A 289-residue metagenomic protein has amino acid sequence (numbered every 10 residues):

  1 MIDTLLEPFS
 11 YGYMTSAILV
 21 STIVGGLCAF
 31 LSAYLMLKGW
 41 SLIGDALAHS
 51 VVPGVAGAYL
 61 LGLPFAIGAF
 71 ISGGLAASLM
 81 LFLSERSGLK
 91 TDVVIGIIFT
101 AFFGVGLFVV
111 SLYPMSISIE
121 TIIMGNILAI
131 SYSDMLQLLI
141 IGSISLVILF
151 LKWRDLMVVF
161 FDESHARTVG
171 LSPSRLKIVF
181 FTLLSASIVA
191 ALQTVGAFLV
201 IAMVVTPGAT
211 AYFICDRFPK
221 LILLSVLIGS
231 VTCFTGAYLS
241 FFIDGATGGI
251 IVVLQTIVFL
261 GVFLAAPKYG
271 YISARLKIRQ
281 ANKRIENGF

Functional and structural regions predicted by a protein language model:
I2-S16, S87, T91-R154: Transmembrane helix-bundle core of multi-pass membrane transporters and related energy-transducing complexes
Y13-G25, L63-L75, L139-S143, V189-M203: Structural signature of hydrophobic alpha-helical transmembrane segments
A17, A66-G73, D92, G96 (+3 more regions): Loop-to-transmembrane alpha-helix initiation sites
A33-M115, A211-L223, F242-I243: Short loop segments and helix-boundary regions at transmembrane helix junctions of multi-pass inner-membrane proteins
S50-L60, I97-V109, A129-I130, P173-K177 (+2 more regions): Small-residue-rich segments of transmembrane alpha-helices in multi-pass membrane proteins, especially helix faces
V147-F180: Membrane-helix/interface signature in polytopic inner-membrane proteins
F198-G249: Transmembrane alpha-helical segments in multi-pass inner-membrane proteins
G245-F289: Cytosolic-side transmembrane-helix boundaries in multi-pass membrane proteins
